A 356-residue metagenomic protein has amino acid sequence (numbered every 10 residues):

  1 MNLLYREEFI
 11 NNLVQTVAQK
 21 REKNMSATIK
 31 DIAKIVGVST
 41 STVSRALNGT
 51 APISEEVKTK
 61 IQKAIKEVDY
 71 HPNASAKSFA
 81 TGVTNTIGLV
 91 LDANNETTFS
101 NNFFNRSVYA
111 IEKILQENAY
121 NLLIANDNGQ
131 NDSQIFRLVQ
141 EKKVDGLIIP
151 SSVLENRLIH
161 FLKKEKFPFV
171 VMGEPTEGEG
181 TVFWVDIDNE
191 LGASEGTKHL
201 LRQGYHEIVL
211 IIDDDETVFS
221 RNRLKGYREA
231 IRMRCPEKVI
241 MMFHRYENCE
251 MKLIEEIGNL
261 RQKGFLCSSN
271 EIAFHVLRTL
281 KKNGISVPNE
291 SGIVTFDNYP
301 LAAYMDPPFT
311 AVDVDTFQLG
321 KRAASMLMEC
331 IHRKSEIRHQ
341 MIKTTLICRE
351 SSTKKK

Functional and structural regions predicted by a protein language model:
M1-N85, K356: N-terminal helix-turn-helix DNA-binding module of bacterial transcription factors
L4, K238, E250-K356: Flexible loop/turn connectors
R21-N24, Y70-I135: Amphipathic helical "hinge" segments at domain boundaries
S39, N85, D145, Y205-E207 (+1 more regions): Short acidic/polar active-site loop segments enriched in Thr and Asp
A93-F104, I124-D132, V185-E195, I211-L253 (+4 more regions): Hinge/beta->alpha junction and helix N-cap segments in small-molecule ligand-binding domains
D132-K143, C249-R261: Short, well-structured alpha-helical segments in soluble
P150-L191, E271, D297-F309: Flexible loop/hinge segments that line or gate small-molecule binding clefts
